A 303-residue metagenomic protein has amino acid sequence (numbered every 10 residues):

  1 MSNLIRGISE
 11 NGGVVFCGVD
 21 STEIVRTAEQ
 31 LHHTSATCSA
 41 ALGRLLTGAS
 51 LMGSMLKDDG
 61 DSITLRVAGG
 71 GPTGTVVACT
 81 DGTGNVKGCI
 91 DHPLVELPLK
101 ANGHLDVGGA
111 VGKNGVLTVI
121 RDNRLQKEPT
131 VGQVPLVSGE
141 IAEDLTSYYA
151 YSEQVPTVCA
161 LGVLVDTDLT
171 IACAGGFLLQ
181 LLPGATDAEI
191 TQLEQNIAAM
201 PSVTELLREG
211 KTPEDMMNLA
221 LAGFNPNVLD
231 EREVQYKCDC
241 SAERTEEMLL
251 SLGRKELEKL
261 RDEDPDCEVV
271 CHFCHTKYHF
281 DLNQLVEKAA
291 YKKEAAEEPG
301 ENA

Functional and structural regions predicted by a protein language model:
M1-D230, E297-E301: Interaction interfaces in information-processing and related assembly proteins
A198-A303: Cys/His-clustered metal-coordination modules, chiefly Zn-binding fingers
